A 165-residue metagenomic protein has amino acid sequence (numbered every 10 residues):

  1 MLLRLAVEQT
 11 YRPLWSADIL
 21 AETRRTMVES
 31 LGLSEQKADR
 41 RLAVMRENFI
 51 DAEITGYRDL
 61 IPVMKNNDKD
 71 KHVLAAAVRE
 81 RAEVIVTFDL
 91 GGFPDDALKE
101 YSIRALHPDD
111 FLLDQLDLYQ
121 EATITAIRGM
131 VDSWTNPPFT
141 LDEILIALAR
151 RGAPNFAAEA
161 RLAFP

Functional and structural regions predicted by a protein language model:
M1-S30: PIN/NYN-family metal-dependent endoribonuclease catalytic core
A17, R58, H107-D109: Residues at the C-termini of beta-strands that transition into short coil/loop
R25-F49, L118-R128, S133-W134: Extended, non-globular alpha-helical segments
I50-V84, R151-P165: Active-site neighborhoods of divalent-metal-dependent phosphate/nucleic-acid chemistry enzymes
K71-I103: Acidic, metal-binding active-site segment of PIN/NYN-like and related structure-specific nucleases
L90-P165: Acidic, PIN/NYN-like endoribonuclease modules and their adjacent C-terminal/linker elements
